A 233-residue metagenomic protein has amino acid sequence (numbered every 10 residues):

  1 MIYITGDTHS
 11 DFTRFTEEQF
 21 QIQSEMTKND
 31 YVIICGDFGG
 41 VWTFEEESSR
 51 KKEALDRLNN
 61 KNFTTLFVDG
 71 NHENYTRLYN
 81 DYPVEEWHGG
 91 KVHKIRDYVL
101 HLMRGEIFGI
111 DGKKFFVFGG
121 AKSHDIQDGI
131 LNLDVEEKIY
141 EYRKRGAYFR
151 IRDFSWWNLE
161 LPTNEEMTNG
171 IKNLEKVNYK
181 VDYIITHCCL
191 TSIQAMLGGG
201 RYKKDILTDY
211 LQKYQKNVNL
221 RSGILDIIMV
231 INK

Functional and structural regions predicted by a protein language model:
M1-Y3, E106-V117, Y179-Y183, K233: Beta-strand-turn-beta hairpins that frame and shape the catalytic cleft of phosphate-ester-processing enzymes
I4, V32-C35, Y183-H187, I224: Structural motif
T5, S10-I110: Core catalytic region of metal-dependent phosphoesterases/phosphodiesterases, especially metallo-beta-lactamase-like
H9-S10, G39-G40, H72-N74, G120-H124 (+2 more regions): Short, solvent-exposed loop/turn segments at secondary-structure junctions
T16, E47-A54, M167-I171, K204-D209: Well-ordered, non-membrane alpha-helical segments in soluble/globular domains
N29, V181, N219-L220: Local beta-strand N-terminus motif with an aromatic residue
L66-V68, H93, T191-K233: Conserved beta-sheet core of the metallophosphoesterase superfamily
K113-R201: Active-site-proximal loop/helix segment associated with metal-binding centers of metalloenzymes
